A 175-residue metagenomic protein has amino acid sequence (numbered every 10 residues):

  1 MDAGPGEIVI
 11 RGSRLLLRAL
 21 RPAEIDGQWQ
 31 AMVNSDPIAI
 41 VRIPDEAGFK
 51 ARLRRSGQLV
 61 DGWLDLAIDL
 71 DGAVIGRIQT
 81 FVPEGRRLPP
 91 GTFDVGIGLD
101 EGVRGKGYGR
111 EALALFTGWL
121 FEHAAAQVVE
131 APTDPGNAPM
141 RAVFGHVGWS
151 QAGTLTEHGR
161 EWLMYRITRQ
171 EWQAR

Functional and structural regions predicted by a protein language model:
M1-S35, D65-R175: Acyl-donor (CoA/ACP) binding surface of acyl/acetyltransferases
N34-R55: Conserved GNAT-fold acetyl-CoA-binding loop/helix
S56-D61: Short loop/turn motifs at secondary-structure junctions and domain boundaries
